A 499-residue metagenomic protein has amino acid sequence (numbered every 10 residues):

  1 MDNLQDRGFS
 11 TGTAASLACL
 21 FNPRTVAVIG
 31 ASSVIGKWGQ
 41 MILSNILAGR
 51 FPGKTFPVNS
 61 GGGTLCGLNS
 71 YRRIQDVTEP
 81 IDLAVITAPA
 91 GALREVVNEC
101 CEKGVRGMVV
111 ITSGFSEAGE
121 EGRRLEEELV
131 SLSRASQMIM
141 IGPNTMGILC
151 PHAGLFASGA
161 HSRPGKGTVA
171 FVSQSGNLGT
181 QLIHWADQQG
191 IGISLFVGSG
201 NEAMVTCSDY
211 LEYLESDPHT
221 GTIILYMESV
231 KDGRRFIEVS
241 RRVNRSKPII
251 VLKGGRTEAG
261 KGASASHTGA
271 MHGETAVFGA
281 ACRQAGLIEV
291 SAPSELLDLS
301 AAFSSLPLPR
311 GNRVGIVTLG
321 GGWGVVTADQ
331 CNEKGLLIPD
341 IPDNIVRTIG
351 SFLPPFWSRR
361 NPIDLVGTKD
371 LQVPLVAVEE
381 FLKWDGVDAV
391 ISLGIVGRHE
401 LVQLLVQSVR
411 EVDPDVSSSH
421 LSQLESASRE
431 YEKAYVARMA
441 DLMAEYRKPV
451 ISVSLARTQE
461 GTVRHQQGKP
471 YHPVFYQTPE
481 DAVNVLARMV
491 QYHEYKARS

Functional and structural regions predicted by a protein language model:
M1-S499: Catalytic-core regions of core metabolic enzymes, especially those transforming organic acids/acyl-group intermediates
